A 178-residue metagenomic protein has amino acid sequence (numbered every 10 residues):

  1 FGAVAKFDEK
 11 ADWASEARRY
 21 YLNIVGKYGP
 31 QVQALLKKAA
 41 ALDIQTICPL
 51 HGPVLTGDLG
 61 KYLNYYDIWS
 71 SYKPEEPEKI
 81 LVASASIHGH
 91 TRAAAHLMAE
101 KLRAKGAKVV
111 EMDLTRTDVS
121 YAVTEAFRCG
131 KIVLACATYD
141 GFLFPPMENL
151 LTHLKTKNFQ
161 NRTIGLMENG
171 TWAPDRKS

Functional and structural regions predicted by a protein language model:
F1-P49, V54-G57: Metallo-beta-lactamase
L50, A83-A85, M167: Short hydrophobic segments within beta-strands
P53, T138-D140, T171-W172: Short glycine-rich anion-binding loops that position phosphate/pyrophosphate groups of nucleotides and phosphorylated
G57-F159: N-terminal beta1-alpha1-beta2 submodule of the flavodoxin-like/Rossmannoid cofactor-binding fold
N161-T171: ADP-ribose/adenylate-binding Rossmann-like module
D175: Cysteine-nucleophile active-site neighborhood
S178: Conserved small/polar residues in nucleotide/adenosyl-binding loops
